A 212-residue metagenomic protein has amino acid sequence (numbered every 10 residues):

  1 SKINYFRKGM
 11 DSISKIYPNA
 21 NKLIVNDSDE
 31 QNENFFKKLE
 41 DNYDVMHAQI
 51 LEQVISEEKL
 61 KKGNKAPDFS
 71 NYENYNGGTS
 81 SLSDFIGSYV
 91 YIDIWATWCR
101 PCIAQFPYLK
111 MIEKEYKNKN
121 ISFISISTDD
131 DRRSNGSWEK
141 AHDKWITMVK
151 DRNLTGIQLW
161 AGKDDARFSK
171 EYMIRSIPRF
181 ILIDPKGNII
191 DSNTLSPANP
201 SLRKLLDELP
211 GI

Functional and structural regions predicted by a protein language model:
S1, P67-N74, D143-P185: Short, internal strand/loop/helix patches that form the active-site neighborhood or redox-interaction surface
S1-S80: Oxidative protein folding and maturation machinery
S70-V90, K114-Y116: A short beta-strand-turn-helix
S80-I103, L109, S122: Short active-site neighborhood of thiol/selenol oxidoreductases, capturing the structured segment around
I86-V90, N118-S122, N153-G156, P185-K186: Loop/turn elements at helix/coil->beta-strand transitions in domains of secreted/extracellular proteins
I92, I124-I126, L159, I181: Conserved hydrophobic packing residues within short motifs/helices of P-loop NTPase cores of ABC-family ATPases
A104-R152, K163-K170, K204: Structural microenvironment flanking redox-active thiols in thiol-disulfide oxidoreductases
L182-I212: Thiol-/selenol-based redox modules, centered on thioredoxin-like and closely related oxidoreductase domains
